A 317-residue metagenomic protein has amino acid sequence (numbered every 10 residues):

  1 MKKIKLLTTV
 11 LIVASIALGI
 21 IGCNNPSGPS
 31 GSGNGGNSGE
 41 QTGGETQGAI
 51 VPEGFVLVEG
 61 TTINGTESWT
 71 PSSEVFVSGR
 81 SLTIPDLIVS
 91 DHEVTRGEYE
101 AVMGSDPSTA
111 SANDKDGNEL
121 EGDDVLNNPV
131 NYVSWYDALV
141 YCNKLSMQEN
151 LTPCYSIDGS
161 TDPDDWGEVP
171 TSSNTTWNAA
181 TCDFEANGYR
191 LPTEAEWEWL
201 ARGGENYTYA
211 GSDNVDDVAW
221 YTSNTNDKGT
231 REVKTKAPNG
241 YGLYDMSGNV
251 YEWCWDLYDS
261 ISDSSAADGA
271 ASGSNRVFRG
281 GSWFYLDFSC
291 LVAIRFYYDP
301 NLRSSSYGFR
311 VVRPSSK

Functional and structural regions predicted by a protein language model:
M1-V10: Bacterial N-terminal signal peptides that target proteins for export
I4, S15-G54: Bacterial Sec-dependent N-terminal signal peptides
G22, L57, P129, T208 (+4 more regions): Conserved beta-strand positions that form and line the central face of beta-propeller blades
E45-G65, A180, A186-Y189: GGW-centered surface loops in extracellular recognition modules
G65-D86, M103, P107-A112, K228-K236 (+1 more regions): Short, polar loop/linker segments at the starts of domains and inter-domain junctions
V77-R80, E205, D227-G229, M246-K317: Surface-exposed recognition segments
T83-A210, D259, P314-K317: Active-site microenvironments of metalloenzymes and redox enzymes
T175-A186, D217-S247, G269, F296-N301: Short, well-ordered junction/capping motifs at the entry into regular secondary structure
